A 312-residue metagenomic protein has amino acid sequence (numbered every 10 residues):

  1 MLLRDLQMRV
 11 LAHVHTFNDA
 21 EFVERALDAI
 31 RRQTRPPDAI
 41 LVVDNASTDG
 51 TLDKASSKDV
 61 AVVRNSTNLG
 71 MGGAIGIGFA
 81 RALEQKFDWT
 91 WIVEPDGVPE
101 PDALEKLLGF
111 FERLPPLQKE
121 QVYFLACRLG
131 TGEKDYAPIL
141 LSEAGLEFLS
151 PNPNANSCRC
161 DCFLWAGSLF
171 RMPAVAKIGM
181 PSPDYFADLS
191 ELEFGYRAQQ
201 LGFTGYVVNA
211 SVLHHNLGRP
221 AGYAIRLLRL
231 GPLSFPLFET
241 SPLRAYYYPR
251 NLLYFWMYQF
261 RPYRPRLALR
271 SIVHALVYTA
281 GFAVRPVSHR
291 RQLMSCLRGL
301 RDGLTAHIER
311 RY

Functional and structural regions predicted by a protein language model:
N18-R32: Short, well-formed alpha-helical segments that are part of the catalytic scaffolds of diverse glycosyltransferases
D44-L52, T67, G97: A conserved acidic beta->alpha catalytic loop
N65-Q85: Glycine-rich, basic loop-to-helix element that forms the pyrophosphate-binding segment of sugar-nucleotide handling
F87-V98: Short beta-strand-to-loop acidic/aromatic patch adjacent to the donor-nucleotide binding site
D102-P138: Conserved donor NDP-sugar-binding/catalytic core segment of glycosyltransferases
S150-F170, P236-T240: A recurrent flexible, glycine/aromatic-enriched loop bordering the glycosyltransferase active site that acts as
S168, A174, I178, D184-L217: A short, conserved alpha-helix in the catalytic core of glycosyltransferases
N251-Y312: Non-catalytic, C-terminal membrane-associated alpha-helical segments of glycosyltransferases
